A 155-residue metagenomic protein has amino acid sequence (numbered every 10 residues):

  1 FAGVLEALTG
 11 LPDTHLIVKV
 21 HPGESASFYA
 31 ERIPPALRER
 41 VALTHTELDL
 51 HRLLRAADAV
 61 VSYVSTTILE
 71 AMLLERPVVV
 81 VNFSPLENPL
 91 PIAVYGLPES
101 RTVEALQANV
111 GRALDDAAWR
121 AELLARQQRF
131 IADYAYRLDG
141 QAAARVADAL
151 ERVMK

Functional and structural regions predicted by a protein language model:
F1-P34, A142: Conserved catalytic-core segment of nucleotide-activated headgroup transferases in glycan assembly
A7, L53-A56, N109, A149: CheY-like receiver
T9-D13, P35, D115, R152-K155: Secondary-structure boundary motif
T14, G23-L69, L74: Donor nucleotide-activated moiety binding/catalytic core segment of transferases that use nucleotide-activated donors
I17, A42, A59-V61, V79-V81 (+1 more regions): Hydrophobic/aromatic beta-strand patches that form the interior of the parallel beta-sheet core in alpha/beta enzyme
I33, T66-A135: Catalytic binding pocket for nucleotide-activated donors in carbohydrate/polymer assembly enzymes
R137-K155: C-terminal alpha-helical cap of glycosyltransferases
